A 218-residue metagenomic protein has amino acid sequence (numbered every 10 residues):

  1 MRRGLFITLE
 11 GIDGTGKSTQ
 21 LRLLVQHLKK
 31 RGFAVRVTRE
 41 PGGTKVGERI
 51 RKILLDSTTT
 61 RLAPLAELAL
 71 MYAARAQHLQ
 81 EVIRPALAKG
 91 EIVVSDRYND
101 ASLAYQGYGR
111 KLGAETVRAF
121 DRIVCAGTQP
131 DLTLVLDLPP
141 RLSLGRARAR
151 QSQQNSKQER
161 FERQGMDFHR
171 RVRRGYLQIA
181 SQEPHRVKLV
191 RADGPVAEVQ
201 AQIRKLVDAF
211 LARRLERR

Functional and structural regions predicted by a protein language model:
R2-F6: Pre-Walker A (Motif I) flank of P-loop NTPase domains
L9: Hydrophobic anchor at the beta1->P-loop junction of P-loop NTPases
I12: P-loop (Walker A) phosphate-binding loop of NTP-binding proteins
K17: Conserved lysine of the Walker
Q20: Hydrophobic positions on the alpha1 helix immediately C-terminal to the Walker A/P-loop
V25, R141-R218: NTP-dependent small-molecule kinase module
R31-C125, Q202: ATP-dependent small-molecule kinase phosphotransfer cores that center on conserved nucleotide phosphate-binding segments
S102-R174: A glycine- and Lys/Arg-enriched "phosphate-lid" helix/loop adjacent to the NTP-binding pocket of small-molecule kinases
